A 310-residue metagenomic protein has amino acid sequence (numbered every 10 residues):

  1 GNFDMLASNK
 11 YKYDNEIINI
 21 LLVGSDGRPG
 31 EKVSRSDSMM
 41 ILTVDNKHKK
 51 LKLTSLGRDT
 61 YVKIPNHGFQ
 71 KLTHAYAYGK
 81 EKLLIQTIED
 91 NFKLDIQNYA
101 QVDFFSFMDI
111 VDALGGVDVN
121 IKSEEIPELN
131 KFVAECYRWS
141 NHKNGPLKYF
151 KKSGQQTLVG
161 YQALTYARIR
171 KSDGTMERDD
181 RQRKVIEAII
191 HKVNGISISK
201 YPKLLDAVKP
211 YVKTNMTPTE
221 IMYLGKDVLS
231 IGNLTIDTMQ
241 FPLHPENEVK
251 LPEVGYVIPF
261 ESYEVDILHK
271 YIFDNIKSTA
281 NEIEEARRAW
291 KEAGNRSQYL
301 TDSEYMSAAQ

Functional and structural regions predicted by a protein language model:
G1-K49, Y223-G225, Q240-L243, Y256: Entry/capping segment at the start of metal-dependent catalytic domains with acidic active-site entry clusters
F3-K10, I64, Y211-Q310: C-terminal solvent-exposed extensions
F3-S8, L22-P29, R35-M40, K71-E89 (+2 more regions): N-terminal post-signal-peptidase region of extra-cytosolic proteins
Y11, K32, D112-K200, A207: Flexible, polar/acidic helix-loop-strand segments at domain edges
N15-I18, S34-M39, H48-L56, H67 (+8 more regions): Extracytoplasmic
D26-E31, Q70-Y78, K93-N98, S153 (+4 more regions): Second-shell loop/turn segments in exported
S36-S38, F69, T73, E81-E89 (+9 more regions): Extracytoplasmic/secreted envelope proteins and their assembly/folding machinery, especially bacterial periplasmic
Y78-H142, G195, N215-T217, I221: Amphipathic, coiled-coil-like alpha-helical scaffolding segments used for oligomerization/assembly
